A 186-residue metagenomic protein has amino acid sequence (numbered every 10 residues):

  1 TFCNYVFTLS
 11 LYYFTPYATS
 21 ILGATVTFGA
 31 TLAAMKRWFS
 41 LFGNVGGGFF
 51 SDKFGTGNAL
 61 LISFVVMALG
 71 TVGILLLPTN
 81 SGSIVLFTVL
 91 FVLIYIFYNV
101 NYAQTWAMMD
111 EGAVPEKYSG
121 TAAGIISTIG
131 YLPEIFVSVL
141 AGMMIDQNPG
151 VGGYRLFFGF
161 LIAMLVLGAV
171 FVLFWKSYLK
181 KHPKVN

Functional and structural regions predicted by a protein language model:
T1-N44, Y102, V137-S138: Extracytoplasmic gate region of multi-pass secondary transporters
P16, W106-A113: Intracellular helix-loop hinge segments at the cytoplasmic ends of transmembrane helices in 12-TM rocker-switch-type
T25-A33, F87, S119, A123: Juxtamembrane helix-start elements in MFS-like secondary transporters
G43-T56, I145-D146: Helix-to-loop junctions at the C-terminal end of transmembrane segments in multipass secondary transporters
T56-T105: C-terminal transmembrane helical hairpin of 12-TM major facilitator-type secondary transporters
A113-P149: A late C-terminal transmembrane helix in Major Facilitator Superfamily
M143-L165: A membrane-interface helix-boundary motif in multi-pass transporters
K176-N186: Intrinsic disorder in cytosolic terminal tails and internal cytosolic loops of multi-pass membrane transporters
